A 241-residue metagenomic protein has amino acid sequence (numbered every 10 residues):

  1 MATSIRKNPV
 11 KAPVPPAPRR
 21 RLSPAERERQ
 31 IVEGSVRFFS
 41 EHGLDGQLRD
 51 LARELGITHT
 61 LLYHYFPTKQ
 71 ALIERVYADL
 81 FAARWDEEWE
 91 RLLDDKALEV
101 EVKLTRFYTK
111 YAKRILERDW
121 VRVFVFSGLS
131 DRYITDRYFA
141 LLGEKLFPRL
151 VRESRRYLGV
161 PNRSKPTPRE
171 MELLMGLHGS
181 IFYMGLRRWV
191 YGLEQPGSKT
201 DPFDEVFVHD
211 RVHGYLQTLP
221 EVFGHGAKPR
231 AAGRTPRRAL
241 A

Functional and structural regions predicted by a protein language model:
M1-E26, T58, L92-L93, G224-A241: N-terminal intrinsically disordered/low-complexity leader segments
T3-R21, G34-R37, L44-Q47, L55 (+3 more regions): Short glycine/proline-centered loop/turn elements that form peptide/ligand docking sites
P24, E28, V32, Y77 (+2 more regions): Amphipathic, non-transmembrane alpha-helical scaffold segments
E26, Q30, G34-V76: Helix-turn-helix
Q30, G34-E41, E87, R91 (+5 more regions): Solvent-exposed, amphipathic alpha-helical segments
V76-R106: Amphipathic alpha-helical linker/stalk segments
D86, K113-R114, V123-V125, R132-V160 (+3 more regions): Amphipathic alpha-helical packing segments from all-alpha helical-bundle domains
K113, V121, F126, L173-S198 (+1 more regions): Amphipathic C-terminal alpha-helical segment
